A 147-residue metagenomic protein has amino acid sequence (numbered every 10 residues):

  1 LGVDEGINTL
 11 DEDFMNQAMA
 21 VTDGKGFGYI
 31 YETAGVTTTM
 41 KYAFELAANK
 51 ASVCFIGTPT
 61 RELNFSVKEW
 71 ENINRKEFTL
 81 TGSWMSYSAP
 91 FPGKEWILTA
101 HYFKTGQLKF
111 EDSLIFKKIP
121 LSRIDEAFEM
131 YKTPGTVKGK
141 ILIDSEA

Functional and structural regions predicted by a protein language model:
L1-Y42: Adenosine-nucleotide cofactor-binding segment
E12-D13, K41-E45, K94-A147: C-terminal hydrophobic helical "lid"/dimerization subdomain of Rossmann-like NAD(P)H-dependent oxidoreductases
M15-A20, L63-I115, E126: C-terminal substrate-binding/catalytic core of Rossmann-like NAD(P)-dependent dehydrogenases/reductases
M40-K41, E62-N64: Glycine/Thr-rich phosphate-binding loops of Rossmann-like dinucleotide-binding domains
A47-N49: Helix-to-beta-strand junctions that scaffold the AdoMet/dcAdoMet cofactor pocket in Class I SAM-dependent enzymes
A51-S52, F78: Glycine-centered, small-residue-biased loops immediately flanking beta-strands in adenine/cofactor-binding cores
I56-G57: Acidic carboxylate diad motif detector
